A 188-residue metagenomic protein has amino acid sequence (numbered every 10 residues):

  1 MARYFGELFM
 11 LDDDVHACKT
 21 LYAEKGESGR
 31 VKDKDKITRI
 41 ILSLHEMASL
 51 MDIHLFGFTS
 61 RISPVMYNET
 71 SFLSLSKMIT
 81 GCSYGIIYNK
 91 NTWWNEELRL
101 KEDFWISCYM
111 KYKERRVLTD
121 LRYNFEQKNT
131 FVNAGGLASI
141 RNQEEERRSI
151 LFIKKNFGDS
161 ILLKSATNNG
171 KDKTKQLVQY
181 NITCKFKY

Functional and structural regions predicted by a protein language model:
M1-D12: Active-site nucleotide-sugar/metal-binding loop of Leloir-type enzymes
A2, S49, K111: Anion (oxyanion) recognition and catalysis
R3, S43-M47, F152: A generic secondary-structure signal
Y4-F5, I53, E114, F157: Short, well-ordered alpha-helix to beta-strand connector turns
F9, V15-W105, F186: Conserved catalytic core of nucleotide-sugar-dependent glycosyltransferases
L98-Y188: C-terminal catalytic/acceptor-binding lobe
